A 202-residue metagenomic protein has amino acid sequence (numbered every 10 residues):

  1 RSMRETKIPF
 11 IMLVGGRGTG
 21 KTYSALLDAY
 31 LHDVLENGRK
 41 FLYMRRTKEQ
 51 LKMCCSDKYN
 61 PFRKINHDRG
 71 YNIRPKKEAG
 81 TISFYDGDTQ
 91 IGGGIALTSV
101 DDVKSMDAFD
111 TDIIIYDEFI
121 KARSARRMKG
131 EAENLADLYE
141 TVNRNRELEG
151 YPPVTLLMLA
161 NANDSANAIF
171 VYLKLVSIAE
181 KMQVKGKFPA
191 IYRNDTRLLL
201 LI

Functional and structural regions predicted by a protein language model:
R1-I202: Phosphate/NTP-binding elements of NTP-utilizing enzymes
